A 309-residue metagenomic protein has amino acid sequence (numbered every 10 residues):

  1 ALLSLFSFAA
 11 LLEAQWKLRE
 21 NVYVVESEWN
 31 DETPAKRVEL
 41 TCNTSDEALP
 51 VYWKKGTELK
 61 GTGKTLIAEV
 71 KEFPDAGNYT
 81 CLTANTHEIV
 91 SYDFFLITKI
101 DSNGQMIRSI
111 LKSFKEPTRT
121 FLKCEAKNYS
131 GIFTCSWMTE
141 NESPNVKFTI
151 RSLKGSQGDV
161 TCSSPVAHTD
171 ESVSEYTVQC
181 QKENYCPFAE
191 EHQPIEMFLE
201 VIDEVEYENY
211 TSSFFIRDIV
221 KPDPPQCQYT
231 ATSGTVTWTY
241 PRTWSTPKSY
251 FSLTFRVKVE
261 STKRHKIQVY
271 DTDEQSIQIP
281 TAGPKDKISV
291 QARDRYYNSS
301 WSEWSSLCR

Functional and structural regions predicted by a protein language model:
A1-E26, N43-K54, N78, G104-I107: N-terminal Sec-dependent signal peptide, specifically the hydrophobic helical h-region
A14-Y23, L96-S130, I219-Y229: Extracellular/luminal ectodomains of metazoan preproproteins built from arrays of small disulfide-bonded modules
T44-K55, F133, P144-K154, K248-H265: Solvent-exposed loop segments of extracellular immunoglobulin-like
K55-E69, N141-K147: Surface-exposed, flexible coil segments in extracellular/virion-facing regions
K55-K64, V166-Q179, H265-E274: Short beta-strand segments within Ig-like beta-sandwich modules, predominantly Fibronectin type-III
P74-E88, K182-Y210, I277-S300: Beta-strand-rich modules
V90-G104, E204-V220, R295-R309: Extracellular fibronectin type III
G131-S143, T232-F251: Conserved aromatic anchor
